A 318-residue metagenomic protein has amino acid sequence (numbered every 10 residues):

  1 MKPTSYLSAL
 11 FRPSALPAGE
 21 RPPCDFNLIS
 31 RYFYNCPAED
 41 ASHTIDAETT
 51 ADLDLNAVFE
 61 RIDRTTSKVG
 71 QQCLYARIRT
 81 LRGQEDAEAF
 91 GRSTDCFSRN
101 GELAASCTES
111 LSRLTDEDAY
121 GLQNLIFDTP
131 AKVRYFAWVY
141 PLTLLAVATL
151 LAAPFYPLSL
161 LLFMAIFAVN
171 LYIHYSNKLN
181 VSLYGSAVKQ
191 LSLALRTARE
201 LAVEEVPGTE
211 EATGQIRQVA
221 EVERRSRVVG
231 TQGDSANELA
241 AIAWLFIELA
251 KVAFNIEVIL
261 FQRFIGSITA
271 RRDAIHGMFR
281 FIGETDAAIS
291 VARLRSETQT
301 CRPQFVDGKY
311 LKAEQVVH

Functional and structural regions predicted by a protein language model:
M1-H318: Alpha-helical coupling/stalk and coiled-coil linker elements that connect catalytic or binding modules and transmit
